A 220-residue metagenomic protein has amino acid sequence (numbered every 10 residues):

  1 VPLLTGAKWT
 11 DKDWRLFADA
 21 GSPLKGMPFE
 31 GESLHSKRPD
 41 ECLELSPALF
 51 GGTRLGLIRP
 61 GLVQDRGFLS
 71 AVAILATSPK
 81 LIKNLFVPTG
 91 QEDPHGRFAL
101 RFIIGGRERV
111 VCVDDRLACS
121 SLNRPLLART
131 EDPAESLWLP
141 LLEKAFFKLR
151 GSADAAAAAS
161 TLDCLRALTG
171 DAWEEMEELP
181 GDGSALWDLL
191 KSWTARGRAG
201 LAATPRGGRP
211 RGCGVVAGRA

Functional and structural regions predicted by a protein language model:
V1-A220: Structured alpha-helical subdomains that flank or immediately precede key functional sites
